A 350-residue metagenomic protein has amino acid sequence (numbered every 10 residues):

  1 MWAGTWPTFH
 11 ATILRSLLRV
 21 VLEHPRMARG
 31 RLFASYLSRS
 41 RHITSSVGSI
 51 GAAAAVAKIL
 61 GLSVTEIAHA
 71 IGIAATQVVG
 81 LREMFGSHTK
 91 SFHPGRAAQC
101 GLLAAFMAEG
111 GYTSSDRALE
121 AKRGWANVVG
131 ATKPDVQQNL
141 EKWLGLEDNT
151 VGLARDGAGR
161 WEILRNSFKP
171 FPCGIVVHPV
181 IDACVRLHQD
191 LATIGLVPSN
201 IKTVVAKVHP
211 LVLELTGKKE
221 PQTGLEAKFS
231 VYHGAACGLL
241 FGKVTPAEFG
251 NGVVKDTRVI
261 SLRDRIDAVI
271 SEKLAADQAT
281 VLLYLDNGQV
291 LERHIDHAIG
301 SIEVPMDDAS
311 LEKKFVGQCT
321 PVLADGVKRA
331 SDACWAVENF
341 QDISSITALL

Functional and structural regions predicted by a protein language model:
M1, S45-G48, P172-V176: Conserved phosphate/anionic-ligand binding catalytic regions in large, soluble enzymes, centered on
W2-T5, I59, A183-R186, D190: Active-site catalytic microenvironments for nucleophilic, acid-base chemistry
G4-A104, G110, S115-G124: Glycine-rich, mobile lid/loop segments that gate access to catalytic sites or pores
G86-C100, F106-L350: Terminal-appendage/accessory-domain detector
